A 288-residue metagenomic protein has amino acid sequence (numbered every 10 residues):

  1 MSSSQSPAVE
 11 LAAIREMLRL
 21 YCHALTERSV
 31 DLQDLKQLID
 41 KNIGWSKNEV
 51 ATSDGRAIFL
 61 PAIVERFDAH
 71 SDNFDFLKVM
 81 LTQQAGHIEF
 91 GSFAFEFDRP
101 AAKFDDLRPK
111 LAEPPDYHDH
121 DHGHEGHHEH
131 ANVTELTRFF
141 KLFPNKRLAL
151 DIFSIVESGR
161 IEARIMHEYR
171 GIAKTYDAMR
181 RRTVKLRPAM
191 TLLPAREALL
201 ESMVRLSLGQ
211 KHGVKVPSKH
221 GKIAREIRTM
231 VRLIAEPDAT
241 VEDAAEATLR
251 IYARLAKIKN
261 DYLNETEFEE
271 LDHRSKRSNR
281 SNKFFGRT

Functional and structural regions predicted by a protein language model:
M1-T248, A253, K257: Basic/hydrophobic alpha-helical interface regions
K259-L263: Acidic, Ser/Thr/Pro-rich beta/coil linker or hinge segments at domain junctions
F268-S275: Extended non-catalytic scaffold regions that mediate assembly and binding in large macromolecular machines
N282-T288: Segments forming glycine/polar-rich beta-alpha architectures that bind adenosine-containing cofactors
